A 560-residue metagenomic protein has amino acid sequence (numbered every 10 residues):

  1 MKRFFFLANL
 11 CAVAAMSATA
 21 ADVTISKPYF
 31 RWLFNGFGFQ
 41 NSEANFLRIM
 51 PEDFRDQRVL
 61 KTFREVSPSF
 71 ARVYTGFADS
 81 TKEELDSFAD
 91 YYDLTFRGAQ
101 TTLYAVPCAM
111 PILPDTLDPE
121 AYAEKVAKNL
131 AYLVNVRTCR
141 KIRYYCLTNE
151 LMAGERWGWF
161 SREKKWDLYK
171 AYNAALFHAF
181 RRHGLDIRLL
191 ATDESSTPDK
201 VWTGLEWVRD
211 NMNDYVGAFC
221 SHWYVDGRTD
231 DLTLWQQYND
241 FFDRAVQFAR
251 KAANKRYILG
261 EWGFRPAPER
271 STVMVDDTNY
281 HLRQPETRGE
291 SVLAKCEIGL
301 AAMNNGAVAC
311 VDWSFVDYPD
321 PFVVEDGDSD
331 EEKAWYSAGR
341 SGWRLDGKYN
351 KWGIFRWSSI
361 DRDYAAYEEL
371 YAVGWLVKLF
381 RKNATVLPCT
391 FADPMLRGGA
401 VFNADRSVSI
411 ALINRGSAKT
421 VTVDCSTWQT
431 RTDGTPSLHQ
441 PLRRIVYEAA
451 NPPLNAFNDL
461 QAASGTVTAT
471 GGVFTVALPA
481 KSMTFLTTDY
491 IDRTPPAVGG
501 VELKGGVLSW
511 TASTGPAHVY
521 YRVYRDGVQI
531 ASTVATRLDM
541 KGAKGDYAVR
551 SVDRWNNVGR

Functional and structural regions predicted by a protein language model:
K61-T229: Substrate-binding cleft and catalytic face of glycoside hydrolase catalytic domains, especially the flexible beta-alpha
K165-A301, N305: Noncatalytic carbohydrate-binding groove/subsite architecture in carbohydrate-active enzymes
F264-V373, K378, A384-L396: Aromatic/acidic polysaccharide-binding cleft in carbohydrate-active enzymes
F391-L442, K481, E502-K504, G515-P516 (+1 more regions): Carbohydrate-binding surface patches
A462-T494: C-terminal beta-strand-rich structural cap/linker in extracellular carbohydrate-active enzymes
Y490-P516, W555-R560: Pro/Thr/Ser/Gly-rich low-complexity, intrinsically disordered linker/stalk tracts
S513-D526: Solvent-exposed loop/turn segments flanking beta-strands in beta-repeat/beta-sandwich domains
D539-N557: Beta-strand-rich modules
